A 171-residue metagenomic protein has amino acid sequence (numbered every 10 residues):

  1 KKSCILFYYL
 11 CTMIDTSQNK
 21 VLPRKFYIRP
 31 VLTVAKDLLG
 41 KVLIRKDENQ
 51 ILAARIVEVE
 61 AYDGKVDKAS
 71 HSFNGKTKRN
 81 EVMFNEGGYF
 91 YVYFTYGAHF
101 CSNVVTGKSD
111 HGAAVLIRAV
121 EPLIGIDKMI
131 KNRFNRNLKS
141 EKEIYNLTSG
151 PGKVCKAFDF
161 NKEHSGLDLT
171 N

Functional and structural regions predicted by a protein language model:
M13-N171: Conserved, well-structured core segments that form or line functional sites
